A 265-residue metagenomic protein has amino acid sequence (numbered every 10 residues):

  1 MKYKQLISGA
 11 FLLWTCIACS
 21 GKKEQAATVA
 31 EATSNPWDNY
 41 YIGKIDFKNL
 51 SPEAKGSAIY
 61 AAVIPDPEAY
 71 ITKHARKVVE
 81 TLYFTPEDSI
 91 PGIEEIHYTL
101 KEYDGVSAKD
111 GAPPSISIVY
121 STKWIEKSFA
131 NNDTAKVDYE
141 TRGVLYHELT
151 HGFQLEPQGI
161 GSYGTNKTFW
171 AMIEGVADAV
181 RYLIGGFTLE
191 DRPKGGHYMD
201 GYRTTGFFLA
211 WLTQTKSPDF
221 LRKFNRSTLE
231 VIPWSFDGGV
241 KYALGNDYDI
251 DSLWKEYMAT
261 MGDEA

Functional and structural regions predicted by a protein language model:
C16-A18: C-terminal motif of bacterial Sec signal peptides marking the signal peptidase cleavage site
S20-K22: Bacterial signal peptide processing site
W37-P65: Acidic/histidine-rich, surface-exposed loop or edge segments in extracytoplasmic proteins
S57-Y120: Auxiliary, metal-adjacent structural segments of Zn-dependent hydrolase domains
W124-L145, I160-F169: Short pre-active-site segment immediately N-terminal to the catalytic Zn-binding motif
G143-E156, E174-D178: Active-site recognition of the HExxH zinc-binding catalytic motif
G164-T205: Post-HExxH zinc-binding segment in Zn-dependent metallohydrolases
T205, L212-A265: Pan-zinc metallopeptidase signature
